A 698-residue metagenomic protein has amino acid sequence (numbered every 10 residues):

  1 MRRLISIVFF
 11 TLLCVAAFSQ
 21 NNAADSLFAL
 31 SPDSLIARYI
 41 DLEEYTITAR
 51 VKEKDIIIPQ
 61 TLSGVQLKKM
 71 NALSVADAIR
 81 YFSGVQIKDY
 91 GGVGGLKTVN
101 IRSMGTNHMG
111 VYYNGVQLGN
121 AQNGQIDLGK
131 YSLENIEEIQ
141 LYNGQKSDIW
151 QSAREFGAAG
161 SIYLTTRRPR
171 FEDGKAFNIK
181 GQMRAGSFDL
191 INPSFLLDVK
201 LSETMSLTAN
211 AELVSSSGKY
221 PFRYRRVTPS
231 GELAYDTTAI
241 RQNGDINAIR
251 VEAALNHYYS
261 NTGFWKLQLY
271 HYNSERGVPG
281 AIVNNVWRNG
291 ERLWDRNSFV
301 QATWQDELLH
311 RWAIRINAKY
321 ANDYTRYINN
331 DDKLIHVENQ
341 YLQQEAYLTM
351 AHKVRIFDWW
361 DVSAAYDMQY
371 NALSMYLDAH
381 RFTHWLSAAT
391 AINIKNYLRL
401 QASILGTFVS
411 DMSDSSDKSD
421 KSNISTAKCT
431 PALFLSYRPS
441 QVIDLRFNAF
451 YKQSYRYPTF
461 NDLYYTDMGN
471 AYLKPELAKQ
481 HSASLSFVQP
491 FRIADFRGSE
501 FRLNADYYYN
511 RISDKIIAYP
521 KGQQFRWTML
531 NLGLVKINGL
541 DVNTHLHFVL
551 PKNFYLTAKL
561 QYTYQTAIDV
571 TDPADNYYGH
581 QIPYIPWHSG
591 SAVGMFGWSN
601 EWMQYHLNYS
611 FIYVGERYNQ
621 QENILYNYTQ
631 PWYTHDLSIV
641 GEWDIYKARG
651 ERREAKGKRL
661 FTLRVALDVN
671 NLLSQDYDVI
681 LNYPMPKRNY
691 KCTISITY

Functional and structural regions predicted by a protein language model:
L27, Y39-M70: N-terminal periplasmic "start-of-domain" segments of outer-membrane beta-barrel proteins
I36, P169-F177, E203-T204, S260-F264 (+8 more regions): Short loop/turn motifs that connect adjacent beta-strands in outer-membrane beta-barrel proteins
A76-N120: Extracytoplasmic beta-strand/coil segments of soluble accessory domains associated with Gram-negative outer-membrane
L133-K180: A beta-strand signature from Gram-negative outer-membrane beta-barrel systems, especially the internal plug domain
N210, D245, Y258, L445-F450 (+3 more regions): Conserved C-terminal beta-signal and adjacent last beta-strands/turns of outer-membrane beta-barrel proteins
G218-Y220, T238-R250, N256-I314, Y320-Q344 (+1 more regions): Flexible loop and strand-edge segments within Gram-negative outer membrane beta-barrel domains
R315-T325, S440, F447-F450, L477-N538: Membrane-embedded beta-barrel scaffold of Gram-negative outer-membrane proteins
N396, S416-S419, R502-R511, L530-Y618: Gram-negative outer-membrane beta-barrel transporters
